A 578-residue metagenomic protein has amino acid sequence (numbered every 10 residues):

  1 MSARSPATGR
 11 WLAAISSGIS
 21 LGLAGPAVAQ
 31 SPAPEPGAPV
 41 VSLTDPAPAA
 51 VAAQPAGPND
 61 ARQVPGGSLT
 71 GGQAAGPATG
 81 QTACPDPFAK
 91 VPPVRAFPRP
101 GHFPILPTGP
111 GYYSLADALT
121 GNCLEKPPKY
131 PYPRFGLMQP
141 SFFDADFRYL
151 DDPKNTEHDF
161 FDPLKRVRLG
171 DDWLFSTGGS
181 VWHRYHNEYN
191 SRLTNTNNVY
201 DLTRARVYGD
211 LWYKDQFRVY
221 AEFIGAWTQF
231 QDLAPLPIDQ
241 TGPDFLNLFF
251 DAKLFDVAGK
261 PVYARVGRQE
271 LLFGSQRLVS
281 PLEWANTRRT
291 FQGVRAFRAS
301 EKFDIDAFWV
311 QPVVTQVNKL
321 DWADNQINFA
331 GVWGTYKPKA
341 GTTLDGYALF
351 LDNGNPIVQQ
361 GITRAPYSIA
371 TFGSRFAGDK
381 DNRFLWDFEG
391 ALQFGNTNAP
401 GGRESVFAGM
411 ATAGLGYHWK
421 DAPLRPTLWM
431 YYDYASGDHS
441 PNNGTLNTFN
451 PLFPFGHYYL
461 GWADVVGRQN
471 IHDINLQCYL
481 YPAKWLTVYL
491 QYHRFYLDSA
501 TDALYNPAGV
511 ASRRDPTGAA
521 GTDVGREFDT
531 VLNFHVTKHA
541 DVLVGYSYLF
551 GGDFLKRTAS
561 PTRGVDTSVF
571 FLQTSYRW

Functional and structural regions predicted by a protein language model:
S2-A3, L21, G25-N197, Y208 (+6 more regions): N-terminal periplasmic/intermembrane-space "pro-region" immediately following the signal or transit peptide
A89, L486, T530, V565-W578: Outer-membrane beta-barrel "beta-signal"
K129-F142, D146-F147, D152-K154, Q360-I362 (+2 more regions): Extracellular/periplasmic loop regions
K165-R166, G179, A205-L211, N247-A252 (+10 more regions): Residues on the lipid-exposed face of transmembrane beta-strands in outer-membrane beta-barrel proteins
D171-T177, D215-V219, K260-V262, E301-F303 (+7 more regions): Outer-envelope beta-barrel architecture signal
V181-Y189, F223-Q229, R268-L272, S300-K302 (+7 more regions): Transmembrane beta-strands of outer-membrane beta-barrel pores
N187-T203, Y213-K260, R277-S280, I357-Q359 (+5 more regions): Surface-exposed loop and membrane-interface regions of Gram-negative outer-membrane beta-barrel proteins
L254, A258-A264, R277-N442, T501 (+2 more regions): Signature for the C-terminal beta-barrel architecture of outer-membrane proteins
